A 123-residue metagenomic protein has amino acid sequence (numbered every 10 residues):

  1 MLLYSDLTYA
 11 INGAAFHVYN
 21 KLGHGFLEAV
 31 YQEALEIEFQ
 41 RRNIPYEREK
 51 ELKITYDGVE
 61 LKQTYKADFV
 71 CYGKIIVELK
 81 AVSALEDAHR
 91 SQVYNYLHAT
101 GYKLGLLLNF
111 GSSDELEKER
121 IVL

Functional and structural regions predicted by a protein language model:
M1-P45, I121-L123: Solvent-exposed, charged helical/coil patches that constitute nucleic-acid or partner-interaction surfaces
G23, A67-L85, Y96: Conserved catalytic cores of phosphodiester-cleaving nucleases, focusing on short active-site segments
G25-L27, E60, K103, S113: Gly/Ser/Thr-rich beta-alpha loop segments that engage phosphate groups in nucleotides
Q40-D57: A short acidic/basic microdomain associated with nuclease active sites
K80-L123: Nucleic-acid nuclease catalytic cores
